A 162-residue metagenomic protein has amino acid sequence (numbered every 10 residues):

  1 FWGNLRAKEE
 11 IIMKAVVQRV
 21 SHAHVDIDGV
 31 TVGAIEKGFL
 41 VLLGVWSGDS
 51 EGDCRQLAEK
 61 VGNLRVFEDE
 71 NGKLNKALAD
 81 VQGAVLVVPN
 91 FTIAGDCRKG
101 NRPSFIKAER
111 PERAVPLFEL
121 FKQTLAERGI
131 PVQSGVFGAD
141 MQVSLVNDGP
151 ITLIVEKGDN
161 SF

Functional and structural regions predicted by a protein language model:
F1-I12: Short, Lys/Arg-enriched N-terminal segments with co-localized hydrophobic residues within the first ~10-30 amino acids
Q18-I27, G48: N-terminal intrinsically disordered, cationic/polar leader segments that include organellar targeting peptides
R19, V45, P89-N90, L145-N147 (+1 more regions): Flexible glycine-/small-residue-rich
V30-Q82, T92-Q123, Q133: Compact, glycine-rich, soluble single-domain proteins
L57, V88, I151: Residue-level signal for inorganic ion chemistry
N75-T92, G138-D148: A short beta-strand-loop-alpha-helix capping motif that often carries His-Thr
F105-F162: Positively charged, low-complexity, intrinsically disordered RNA-binding extensions
